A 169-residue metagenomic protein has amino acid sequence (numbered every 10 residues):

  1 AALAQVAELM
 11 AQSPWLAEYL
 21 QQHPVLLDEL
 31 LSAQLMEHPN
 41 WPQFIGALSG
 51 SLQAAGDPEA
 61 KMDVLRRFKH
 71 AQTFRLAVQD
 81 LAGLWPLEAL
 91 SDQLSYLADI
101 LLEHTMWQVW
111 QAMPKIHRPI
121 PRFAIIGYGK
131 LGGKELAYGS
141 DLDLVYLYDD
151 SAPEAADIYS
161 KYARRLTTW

Functional and structural regions predicted by a protein language model:
A1-W169: Non-catalytic regulatory/linker segments of enzymes
